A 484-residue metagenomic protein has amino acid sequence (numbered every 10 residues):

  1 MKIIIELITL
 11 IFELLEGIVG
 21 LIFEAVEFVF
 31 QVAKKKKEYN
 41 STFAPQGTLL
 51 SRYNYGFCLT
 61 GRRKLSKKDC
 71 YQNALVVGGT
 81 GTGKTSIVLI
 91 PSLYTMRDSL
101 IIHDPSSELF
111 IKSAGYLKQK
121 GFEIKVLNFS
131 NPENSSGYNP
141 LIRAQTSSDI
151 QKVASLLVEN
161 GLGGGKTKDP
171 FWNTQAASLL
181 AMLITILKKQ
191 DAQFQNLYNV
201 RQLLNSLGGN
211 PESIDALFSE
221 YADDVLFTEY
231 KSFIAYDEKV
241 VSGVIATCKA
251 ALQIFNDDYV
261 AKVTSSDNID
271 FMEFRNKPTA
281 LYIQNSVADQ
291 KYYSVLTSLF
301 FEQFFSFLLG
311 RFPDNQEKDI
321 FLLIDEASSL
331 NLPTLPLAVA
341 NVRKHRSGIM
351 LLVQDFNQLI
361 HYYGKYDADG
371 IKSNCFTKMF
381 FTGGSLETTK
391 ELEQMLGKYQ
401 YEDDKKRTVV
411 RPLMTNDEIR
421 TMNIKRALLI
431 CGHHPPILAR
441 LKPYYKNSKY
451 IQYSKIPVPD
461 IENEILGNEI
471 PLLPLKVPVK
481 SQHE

Functional and structural regions predicted by a protein language model:
M1, A33, C248, Y399-E402: Intrinsically disordered low-complexity regions specifically enriched for long asparagine
M1-A33: A hydrophobic membrane-anchoring feature enriched in long, contiguous, low-charge segments that mark signal-anchor
L10, L15-I18, E24, L207 (+3 more regions): Low-complexity, intrinsically disordered/propeptide-like segments
E27-N40, L49-S51, F57-L59, L65-S347 (+3 more regions): P-loop NTPase motor domains
V339-N341, H345-C431: Conserved ATP-driven motor cores of ASCE-family P-loop NTPases powering translocation/secretion/packaging/pilus
